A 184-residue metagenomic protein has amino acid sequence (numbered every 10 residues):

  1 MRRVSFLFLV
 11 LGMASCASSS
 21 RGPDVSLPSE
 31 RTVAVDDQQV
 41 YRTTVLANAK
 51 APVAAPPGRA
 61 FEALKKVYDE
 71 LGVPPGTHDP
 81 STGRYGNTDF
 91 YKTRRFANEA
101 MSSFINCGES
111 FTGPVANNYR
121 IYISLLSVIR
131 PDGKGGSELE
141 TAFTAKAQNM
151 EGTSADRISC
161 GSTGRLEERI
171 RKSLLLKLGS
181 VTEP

Functional and structural regions predicted by a protein language model:
M1-V4: Positively charged n-region of N-terminal signal peptides that target proteins for export
F6-L9: Sec-dependent N-terminal signal peptides
G12-S15: C-terminal motif of bacterial Sec signal peptides marking the signal peptidase cleavage site
A17-P184: Ser/Thr-rich, low-complexity intrinsically disordered terminal regions
